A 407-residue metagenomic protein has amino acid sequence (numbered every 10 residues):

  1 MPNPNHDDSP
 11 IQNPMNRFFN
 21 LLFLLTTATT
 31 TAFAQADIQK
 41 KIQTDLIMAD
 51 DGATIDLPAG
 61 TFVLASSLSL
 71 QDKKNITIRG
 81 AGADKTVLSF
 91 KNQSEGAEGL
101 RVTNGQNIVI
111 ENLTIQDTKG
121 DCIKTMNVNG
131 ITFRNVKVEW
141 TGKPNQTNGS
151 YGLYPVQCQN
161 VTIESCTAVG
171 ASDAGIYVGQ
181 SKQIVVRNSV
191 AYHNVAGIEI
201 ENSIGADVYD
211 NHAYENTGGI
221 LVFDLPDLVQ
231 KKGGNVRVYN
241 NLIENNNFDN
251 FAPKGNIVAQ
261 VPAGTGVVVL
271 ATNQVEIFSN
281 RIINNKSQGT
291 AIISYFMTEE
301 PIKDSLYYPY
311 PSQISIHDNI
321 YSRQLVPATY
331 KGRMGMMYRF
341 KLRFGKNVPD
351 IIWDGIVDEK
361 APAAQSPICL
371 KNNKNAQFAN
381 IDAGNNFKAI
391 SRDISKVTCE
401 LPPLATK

Functional and structural regions predicted by a protein language model:
N16-L24: Sec-dependent signal peptide recognition, specifically the positively charged N-region followed immediately by
F33-P58: Acidic Gly/Asp/Thr-rich repetitive segments characteristic of extracellular carbohydrate-active and adhesion proteins
Q35-K40, D72-K119, G142: Right-handed parallel beta-helix/beta-spiral solenoid domain characteristic of secreted/periplasmic
I42-M48, V63-D72, I78, S89 (+3 more regions): Short, T/G/N/S-enriched strand-turn elements that build extracellular solenoid repeat scaffolds
I42-Q43, A65, K91-R101, D117-K124 (+8 more regions): Extracellular beta-strand/beta-solenoid scaffold signature
D50, D72-K74, A83, N104-G105 (+26 more regions): Parallel beta-helix/beta-solenoid
A259-A263, S294-V397: Long, ordered, amphipathic alpha-helical scaffolds
